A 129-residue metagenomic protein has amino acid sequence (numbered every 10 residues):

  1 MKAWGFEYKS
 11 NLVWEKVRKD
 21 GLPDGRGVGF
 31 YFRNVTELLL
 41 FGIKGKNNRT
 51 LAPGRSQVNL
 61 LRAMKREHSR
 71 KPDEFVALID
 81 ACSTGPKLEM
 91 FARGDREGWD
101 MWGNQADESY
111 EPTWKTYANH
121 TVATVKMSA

Functional and structural regions predicted by a protein language model:
M1-A129: Class I S-adenosyl-L-methionine
